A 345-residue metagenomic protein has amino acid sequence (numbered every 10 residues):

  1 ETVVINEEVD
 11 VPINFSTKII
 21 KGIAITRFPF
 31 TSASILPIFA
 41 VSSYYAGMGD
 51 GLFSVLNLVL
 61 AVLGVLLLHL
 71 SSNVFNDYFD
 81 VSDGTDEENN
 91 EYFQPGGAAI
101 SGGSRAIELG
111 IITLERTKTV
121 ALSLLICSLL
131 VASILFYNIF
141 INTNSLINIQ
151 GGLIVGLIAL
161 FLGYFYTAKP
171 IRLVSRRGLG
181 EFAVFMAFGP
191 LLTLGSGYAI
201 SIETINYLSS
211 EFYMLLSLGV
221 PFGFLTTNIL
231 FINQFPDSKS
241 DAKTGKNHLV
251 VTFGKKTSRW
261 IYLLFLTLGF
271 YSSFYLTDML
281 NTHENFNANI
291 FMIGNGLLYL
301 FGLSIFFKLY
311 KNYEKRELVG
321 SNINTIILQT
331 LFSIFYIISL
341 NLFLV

Functional and structural regions predicted by a protein language model:
E1-L60, G64, L68, S72 (+2 more regions): Topogenic membrane-insertion module of multi-pass membrane proteins
L36-V41, F182-G197, V250-K255, N322-Y336: Small-residue-rich segments of transmembrane alpha-helices in multi-pass membrane proteins, especially helix faces
I38-A40, Y44, D50-F75, G151-Y164 (+1 more regions): Membrane-embedded alpha-helical segments that form the functional core of polytopic membrane enzymes, especially those
N73-D77, R105-A106, F161-S175, L230 (+2 more regions): C-terminal ends of transmembrane helices
F75-L125, G223-T267: Solvent-exposed interhelical
G97, G102-I205: Intramembrane alpha-helical segments
G180-S238, K256-R259: Functional transmembrane core segments of multi-pass inner-membrane proteins
L280-V345: Extended hydrophobic alpha-helices typical of membrane-associated regions
